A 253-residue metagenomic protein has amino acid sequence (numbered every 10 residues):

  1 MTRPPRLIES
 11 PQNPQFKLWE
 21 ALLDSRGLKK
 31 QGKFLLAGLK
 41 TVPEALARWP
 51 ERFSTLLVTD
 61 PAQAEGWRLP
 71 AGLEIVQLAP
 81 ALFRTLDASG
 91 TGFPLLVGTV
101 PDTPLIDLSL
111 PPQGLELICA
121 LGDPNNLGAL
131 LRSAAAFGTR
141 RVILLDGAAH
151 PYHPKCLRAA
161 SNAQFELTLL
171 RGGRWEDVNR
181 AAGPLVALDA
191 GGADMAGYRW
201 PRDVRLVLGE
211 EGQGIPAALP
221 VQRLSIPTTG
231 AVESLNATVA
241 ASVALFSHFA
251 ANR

Functional and structural regions predicted by a protein language model:
M1-P124, F249: Arg/Lys-rich RNA-binding interfaces used to dock onto structured RNA substrates
L39, T59-A64, R174, A190-G192 (+1 more regions): Short, polar loop motifs at secondary-structure junctions
T59, L145, I226: Conserved residues at the C-terminal ends of beta-strands
G66-W67, L86-S89, H153, V178 (+1 more regions): Short, charged, surface-exposed secondary-structure boundary motifs
I75, V100-G191: RNA substrate-binding interface of SAM-dependent RNA methyltransferases
P80-F83, G147-A149, G172, E211-Q213 (+1 more regions): Short, acidic/turn-prone active-site loops that include or flank metal/cofactor- and phosphate-binding residues
P94-G98, A135-R140, A148-F165, A217-R253: Structured adenosyl-cofactor binding patch, chiefly the S-adenosyl-L-methionine
A187-E233: Active-site/ligand-binding-proximal alpha/beta "capping" segment
